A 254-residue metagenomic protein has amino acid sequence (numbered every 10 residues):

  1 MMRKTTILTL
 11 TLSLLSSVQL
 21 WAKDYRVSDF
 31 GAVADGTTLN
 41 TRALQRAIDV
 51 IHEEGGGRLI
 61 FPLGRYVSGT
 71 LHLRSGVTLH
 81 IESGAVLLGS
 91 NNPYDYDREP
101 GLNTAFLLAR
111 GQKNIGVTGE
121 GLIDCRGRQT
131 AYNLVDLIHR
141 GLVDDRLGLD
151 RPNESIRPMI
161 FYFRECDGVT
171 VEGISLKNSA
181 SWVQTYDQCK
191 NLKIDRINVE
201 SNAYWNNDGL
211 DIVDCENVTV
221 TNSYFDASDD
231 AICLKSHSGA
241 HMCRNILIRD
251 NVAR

Functional and structural regions predicted by a protein language model:
M1-T5: Positively charged n-region of N-terminal signal peptides that target proteins for export
T6-I7, A22: Intrinsically disordered, low-complexity segments enriched in glycine/proline and serine/threonine
I7-L8, D49: Short amphipathic alpha-helical "recognition" segments used for binding
T9-S17: Bacterial N-terminal signal peptides
W21-R254: Extracellular/periplasmic carbohydrate-active domains that bind, remodel, or depolymerize complex polysaccharides
